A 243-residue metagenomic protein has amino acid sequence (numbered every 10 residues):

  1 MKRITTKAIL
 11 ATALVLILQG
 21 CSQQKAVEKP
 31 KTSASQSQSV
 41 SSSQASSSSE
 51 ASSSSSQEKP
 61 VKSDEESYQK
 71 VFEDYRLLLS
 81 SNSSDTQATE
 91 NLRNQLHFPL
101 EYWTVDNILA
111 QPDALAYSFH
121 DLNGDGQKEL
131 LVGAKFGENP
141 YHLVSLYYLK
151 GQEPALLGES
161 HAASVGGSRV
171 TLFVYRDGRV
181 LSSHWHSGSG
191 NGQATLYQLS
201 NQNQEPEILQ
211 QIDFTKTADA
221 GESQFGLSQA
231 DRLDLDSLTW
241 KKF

Functional and structural regions predicted by a protein language model:
M1-I9: Bacterial N-terminal signal peptides that target proteins for export
I17-G20: C-terminal motif of bacterial Sec signal peptides marking the signal peptidase cleavage site
Q23-K31, E50, Q57-T86, Y175-F243: Acidic, small-residue rich beta-repeat scaffolds with periodic aromatic anchors
T32-Q57: Extracellular mucin-like PTS domains
E58-Q111, E153-V165: Blade-edge motifs of beta-propeller repeat domains
D113-L122, S168-V180: Beta-propeller blade termini
N123-A134, R176-S182: Acidic/hydrophobic-patterned starts of short beta strands in beta-sheet-rich repeat architectures
Y141-L157, Y197-S200: Beta-propeller blade repeat segments, especially FG-GAP/WD-type strand-to-loop junctions in 6- to 7-bladed propeller
